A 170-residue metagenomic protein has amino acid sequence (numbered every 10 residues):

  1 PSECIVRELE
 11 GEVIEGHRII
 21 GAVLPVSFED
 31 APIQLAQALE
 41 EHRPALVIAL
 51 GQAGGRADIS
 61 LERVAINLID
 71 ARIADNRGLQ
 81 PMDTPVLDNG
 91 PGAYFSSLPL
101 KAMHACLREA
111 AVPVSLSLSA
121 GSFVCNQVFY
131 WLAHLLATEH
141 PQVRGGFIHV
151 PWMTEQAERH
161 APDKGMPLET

Functional and structural regions predicted by a protein language model:
P1-A120, H134-Q142, M166-T170: N-terminal catalytic or cofactor-binding beta/alpha core of small enzyme domains
G51, S115-V128, F147-P151: Glycine-rich anion-binding loop/nest that anchors nucleotide
Q127-T170: Active-site-adjacent mobile loop/cap segments within catalytic or ligand-binding domains
